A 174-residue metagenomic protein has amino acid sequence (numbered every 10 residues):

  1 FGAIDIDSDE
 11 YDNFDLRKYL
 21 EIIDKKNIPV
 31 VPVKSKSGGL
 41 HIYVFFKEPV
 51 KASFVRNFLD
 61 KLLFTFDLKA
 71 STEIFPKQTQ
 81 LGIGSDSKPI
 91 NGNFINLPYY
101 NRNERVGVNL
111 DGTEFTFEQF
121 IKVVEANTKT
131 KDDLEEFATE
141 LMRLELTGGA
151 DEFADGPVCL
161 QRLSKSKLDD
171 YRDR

Functional and structural regions predicted by a protein language model:
F1-G38, F45-K61, V158-C159, L163: Signature for HUH/AEP ssDNA processing cores
F1-I4, L110, D173: Short intrinsically disordered, low-complexity coil segments enriched in acidic
G2, L40, N93-I95: Structural beta-strand/beta-sheet cores of well-ordered domains, especially the beta-sheet scaffolds that support
L20, D24-K34, I121-R174: Long, charged low-complexity interaction segments
N27, F66-D67: Glycine-centered loop/turn motif at secondary-structure junctions
Y43, K51-A52, V106, V124: A generic structural signal for short coil/turn motifs at secondary-structure boundaries
R56-N57, D67-K69: Small-residue-enriched alpha-helical segments and adjacent helix-cap loops that form tight helix-helix packing
L68-T147: Catalytic "initiation/cleavage/transfer" segments centered on a nucleophilic residue and adjacent nucleic-acid-engaging
